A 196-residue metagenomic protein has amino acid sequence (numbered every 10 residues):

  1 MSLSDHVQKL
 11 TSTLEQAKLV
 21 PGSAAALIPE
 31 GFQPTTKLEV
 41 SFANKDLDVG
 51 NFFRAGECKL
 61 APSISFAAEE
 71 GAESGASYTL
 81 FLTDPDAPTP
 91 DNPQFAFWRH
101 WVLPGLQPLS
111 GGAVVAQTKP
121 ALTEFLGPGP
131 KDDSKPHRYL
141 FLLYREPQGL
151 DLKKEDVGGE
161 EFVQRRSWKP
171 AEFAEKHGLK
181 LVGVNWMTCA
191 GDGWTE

Functional and structural regions predicted by a protein language model:
M1-E196: N-terminus-centered regions that define maturation/targeting leaders and the start of the first functional domain
